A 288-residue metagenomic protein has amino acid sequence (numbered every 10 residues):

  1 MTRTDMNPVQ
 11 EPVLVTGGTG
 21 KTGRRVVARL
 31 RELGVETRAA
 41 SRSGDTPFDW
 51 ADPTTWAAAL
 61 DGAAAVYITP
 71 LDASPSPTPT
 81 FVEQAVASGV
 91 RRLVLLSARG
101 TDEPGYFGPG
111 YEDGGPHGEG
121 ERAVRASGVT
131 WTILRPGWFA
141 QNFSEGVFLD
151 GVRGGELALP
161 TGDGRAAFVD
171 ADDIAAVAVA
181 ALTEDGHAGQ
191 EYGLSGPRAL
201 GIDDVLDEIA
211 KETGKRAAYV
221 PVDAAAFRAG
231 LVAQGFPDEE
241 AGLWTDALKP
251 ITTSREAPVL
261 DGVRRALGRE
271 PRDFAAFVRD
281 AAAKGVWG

Functional and structural regions predicted by a protein language model:
T2-A39, A51-T54, D61-A65, D72-R92 (+5 more regions): Oxidoreductase cofactor-interface core, primarily capturing Rossmann-like NAD(P)-dependent enzymes
R3-D5, A225-G288: A hydrophobic C-terminal alpha-helical subdomain
S43-G44: Helix N-cap at the beta1-alpha1 junction of Rossmann-like dinucleotide-binding domains, i.e., the first residues
T55-A59, F274-F277: Hydrophobic alpha-helical packing elements
